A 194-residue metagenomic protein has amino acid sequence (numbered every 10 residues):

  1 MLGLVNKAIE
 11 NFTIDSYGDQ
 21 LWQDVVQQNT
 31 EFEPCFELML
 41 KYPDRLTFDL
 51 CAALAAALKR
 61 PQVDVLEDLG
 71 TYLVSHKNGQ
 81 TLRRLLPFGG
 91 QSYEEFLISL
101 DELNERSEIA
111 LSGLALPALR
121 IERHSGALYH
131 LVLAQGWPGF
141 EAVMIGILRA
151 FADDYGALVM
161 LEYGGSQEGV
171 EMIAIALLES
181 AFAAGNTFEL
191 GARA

Functional and structural regions predicted by a protein language model:
M1, V5, P61, G139-I147: Short amphipathic alpha-helical segments
M1-E33: Charged, compositionally biased N-terminal leader segments and the immediate start of the first structured element
N11, H130-L133, L148: Short cationic amphipathic helices and targeting signals
I14, G70-V74, D153: Amphipathic alpha-helical core segments of compact helical bundles
L21-K59: Long amphipathic alpha-helical segments
T47-E141: Amphipathic interaction/junction segments at domain boundaries or subunit interfaces
L114-V132, W137, E141, A157-A194: Short terminal or interdomain "cap/linker" segment that borders an active site or interface and mediates
V143-L158: Short, non-transmembrane amphipathic alpha-helical segments
